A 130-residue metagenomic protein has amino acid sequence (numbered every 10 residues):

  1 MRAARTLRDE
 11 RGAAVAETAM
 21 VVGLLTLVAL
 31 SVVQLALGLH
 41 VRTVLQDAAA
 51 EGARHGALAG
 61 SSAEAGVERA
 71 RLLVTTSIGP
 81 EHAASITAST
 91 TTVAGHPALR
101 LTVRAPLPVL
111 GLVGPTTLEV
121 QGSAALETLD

Functional and structural regions predicted by a protein language model:
M1-V67: Alpha-helical assembly-interface signal, strongest on the long, hydrophobic N-terminal helix that forms
R2-A3, E64-D130: Short, conserved structural patches
